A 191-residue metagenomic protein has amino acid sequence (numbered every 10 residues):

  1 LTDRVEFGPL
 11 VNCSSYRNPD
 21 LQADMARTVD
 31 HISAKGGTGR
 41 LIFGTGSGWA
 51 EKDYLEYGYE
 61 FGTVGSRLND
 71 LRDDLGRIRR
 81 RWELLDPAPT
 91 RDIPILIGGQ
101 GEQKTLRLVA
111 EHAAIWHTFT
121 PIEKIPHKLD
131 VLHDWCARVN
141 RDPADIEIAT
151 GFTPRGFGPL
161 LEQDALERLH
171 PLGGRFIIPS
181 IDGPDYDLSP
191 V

Functional and structural regions predicted by a protein language model:
L1-V191: Active-site-adjacent structural elements that line small-molecule/cofactor binding pockets in enzymes
